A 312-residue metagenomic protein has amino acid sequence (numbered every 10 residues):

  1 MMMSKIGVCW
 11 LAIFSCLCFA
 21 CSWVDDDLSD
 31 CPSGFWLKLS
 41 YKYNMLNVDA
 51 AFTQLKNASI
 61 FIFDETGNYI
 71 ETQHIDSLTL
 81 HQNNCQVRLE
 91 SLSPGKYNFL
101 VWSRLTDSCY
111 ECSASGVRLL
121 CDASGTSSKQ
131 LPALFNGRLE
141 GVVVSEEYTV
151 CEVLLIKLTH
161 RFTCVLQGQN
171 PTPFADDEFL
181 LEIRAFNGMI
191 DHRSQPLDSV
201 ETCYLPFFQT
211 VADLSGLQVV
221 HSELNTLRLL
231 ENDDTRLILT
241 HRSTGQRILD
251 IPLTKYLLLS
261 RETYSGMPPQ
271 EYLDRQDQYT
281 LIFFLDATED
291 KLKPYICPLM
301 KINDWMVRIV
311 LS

Functional and structural regions predicted by a protein language model:
M1-A20: Sec-dependent bacterial lipoprotein signal peptides
S15-Y43, R308: Bacterial Sec-dependent N-terminal signal peptides
Y41-Q54, V165-F174: Structural motif
A58-C112, F174-Y264: Tryptophan-paired
T79, T106-V150, G245-Q278: Structured interaction patches on ligand/partner-binding surfaces of diverse proteins
L100, T163-V165: Residues within well-ordered beta-strands of beta-sheet-rich folds
E152-T159: Conserved "repeat-terminator" motif of extracellular CCP/Sushi domains
T235-S312: Hydrophilic extracytoplasmic domains
